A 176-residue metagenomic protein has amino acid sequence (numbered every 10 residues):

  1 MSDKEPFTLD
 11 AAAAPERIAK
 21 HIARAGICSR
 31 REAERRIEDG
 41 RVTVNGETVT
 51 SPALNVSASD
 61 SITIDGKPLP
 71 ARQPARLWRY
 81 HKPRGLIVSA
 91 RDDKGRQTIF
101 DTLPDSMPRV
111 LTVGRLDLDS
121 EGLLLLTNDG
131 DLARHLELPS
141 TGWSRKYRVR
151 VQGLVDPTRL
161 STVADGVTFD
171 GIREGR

Functional and structural regions predicted by a protein language model:
S2-R176: Basic, flexible Lys/Arg- and Gly-enriched helix-loop patches that mediate nucleic-acid binding at interfaces with rRNA
